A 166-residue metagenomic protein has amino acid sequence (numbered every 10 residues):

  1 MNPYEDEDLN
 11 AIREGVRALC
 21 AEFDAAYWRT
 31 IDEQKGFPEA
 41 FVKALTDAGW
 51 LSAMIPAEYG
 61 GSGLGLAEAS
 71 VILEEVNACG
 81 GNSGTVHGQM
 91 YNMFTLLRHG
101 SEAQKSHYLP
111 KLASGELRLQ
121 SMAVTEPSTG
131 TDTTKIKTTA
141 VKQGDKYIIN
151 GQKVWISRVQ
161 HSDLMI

Functional and structural regions predicted by a protein language model:
M1-V86, A103, H107, K111: Amphipathic, small/basic residue-rich leader segments at the start of a protein or domain
L64-L66, D132-T134, R158-S162: Short glycine/proline-enriched turns and hinge-like loops at secondary-structure junctions
G84-A103, G130: N-terminal glycine-rich flavin-associated loop
G115-V124: A short, Trp-centered hydrophobic/proline-enriched beta-strand micro-motif
A123-E126, K153: Short, structured patches in soluble enzyme cores that scaffold and shape functional sites
T129-D132, Y147: Hydrophobic, small-residue-rich alpha-helical packing segments that form membrane-like cores
T138-V141: A structural signal for short hydrophobic beta-strand segments in well-ordered beta-sheet cores
D145-I166: A short core secondary-structure module
